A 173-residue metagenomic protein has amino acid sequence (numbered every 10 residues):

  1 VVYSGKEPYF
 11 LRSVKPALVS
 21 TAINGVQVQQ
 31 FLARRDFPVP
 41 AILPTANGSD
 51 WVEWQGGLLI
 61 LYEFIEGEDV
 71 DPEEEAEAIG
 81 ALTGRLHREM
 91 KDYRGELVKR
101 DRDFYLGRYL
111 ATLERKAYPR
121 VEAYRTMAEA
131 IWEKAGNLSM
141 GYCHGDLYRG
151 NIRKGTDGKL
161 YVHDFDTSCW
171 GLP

Functional and structural regions predicted by a protein language model:
G5-G95: ATP-binding pocket architecture of kinase catalytic cores
P8, L59, M140-Y142, L160-V162: Hydrophobic "anchor" residues on beta-strands that sit immediately upstream of conserved functional sites
L11, G145, H163-F165: Active-site flanking residues adjacent to catalytic metal/cofactor-binding acidic residues
E66, L147-R149, T167-C169: Short, glycine/acidic-enriched loop or turn micro-motifs at the edges of active sites
G95-E96, R102-G145, G155-D157: An alpha-helical support segment within catalytic cores of ATP-dependent transferases
G155-P173: Active-site Asp-x-Gly
